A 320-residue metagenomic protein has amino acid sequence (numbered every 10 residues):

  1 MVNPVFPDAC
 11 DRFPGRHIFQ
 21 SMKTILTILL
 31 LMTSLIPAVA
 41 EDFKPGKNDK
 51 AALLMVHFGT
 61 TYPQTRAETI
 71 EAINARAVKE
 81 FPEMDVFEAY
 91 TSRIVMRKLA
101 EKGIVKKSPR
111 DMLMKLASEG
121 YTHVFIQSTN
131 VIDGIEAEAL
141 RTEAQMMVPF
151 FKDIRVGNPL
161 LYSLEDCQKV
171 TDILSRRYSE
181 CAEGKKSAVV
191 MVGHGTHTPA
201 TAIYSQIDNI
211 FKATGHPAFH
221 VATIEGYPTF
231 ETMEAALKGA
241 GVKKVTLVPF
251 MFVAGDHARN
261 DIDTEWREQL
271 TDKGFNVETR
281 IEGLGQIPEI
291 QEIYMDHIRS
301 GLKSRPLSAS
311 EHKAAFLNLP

Functional and structural regions predicted by a protein language model:
Q20-L26: Positively charged n-region of N-terminal signal peptides that target proteins for export
L26-S34: Bacterial N-terminal signal peptides
I36-A40: Sec/Tat signal peptide C-region and signal peptidase I cleavage site
E41-P320: Extended amphipathic ligand-handling, pore-lining, and cofactor/metal-binding catalytic surfaces
